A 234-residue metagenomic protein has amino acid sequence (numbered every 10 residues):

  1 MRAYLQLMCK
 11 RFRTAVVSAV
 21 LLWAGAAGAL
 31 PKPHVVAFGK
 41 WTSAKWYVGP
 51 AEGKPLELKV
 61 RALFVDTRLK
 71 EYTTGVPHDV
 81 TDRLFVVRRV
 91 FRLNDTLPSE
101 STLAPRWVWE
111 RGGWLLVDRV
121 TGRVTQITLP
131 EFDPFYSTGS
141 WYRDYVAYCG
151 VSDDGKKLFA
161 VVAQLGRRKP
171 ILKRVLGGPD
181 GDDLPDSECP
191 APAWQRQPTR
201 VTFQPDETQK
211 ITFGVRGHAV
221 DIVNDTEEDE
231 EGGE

Functional and structural regions predicted by a protein language model:
A3-V16: Bacterial N-terminal signal peptides that target proteins for export
V17-L22: Hydrophobic alpha-helical targeting segments used for export or membrane insertion
A24-A26: N-terminal signal peptide c-region/cleavage motif recognized by signal peptidases
G28-E234: Exposed acidic/polar residues on beta-strands and adjacent loops within beta-sheet cores, strongest in beta-propeller
